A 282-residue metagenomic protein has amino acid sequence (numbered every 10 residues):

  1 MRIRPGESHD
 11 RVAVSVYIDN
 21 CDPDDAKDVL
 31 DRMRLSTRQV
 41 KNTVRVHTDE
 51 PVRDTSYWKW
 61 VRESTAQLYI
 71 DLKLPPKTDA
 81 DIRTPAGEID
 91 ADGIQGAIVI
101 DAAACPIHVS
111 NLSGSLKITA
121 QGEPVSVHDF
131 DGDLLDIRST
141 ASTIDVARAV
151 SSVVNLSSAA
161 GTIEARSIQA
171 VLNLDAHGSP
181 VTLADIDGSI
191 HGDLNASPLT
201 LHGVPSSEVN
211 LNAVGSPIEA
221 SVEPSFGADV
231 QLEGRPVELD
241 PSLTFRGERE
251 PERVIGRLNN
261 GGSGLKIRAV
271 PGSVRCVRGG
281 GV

Functional and structural regions predicted by a protein language model:
M1-V282: Intrinsically disordered, low-complexity terminal regions
